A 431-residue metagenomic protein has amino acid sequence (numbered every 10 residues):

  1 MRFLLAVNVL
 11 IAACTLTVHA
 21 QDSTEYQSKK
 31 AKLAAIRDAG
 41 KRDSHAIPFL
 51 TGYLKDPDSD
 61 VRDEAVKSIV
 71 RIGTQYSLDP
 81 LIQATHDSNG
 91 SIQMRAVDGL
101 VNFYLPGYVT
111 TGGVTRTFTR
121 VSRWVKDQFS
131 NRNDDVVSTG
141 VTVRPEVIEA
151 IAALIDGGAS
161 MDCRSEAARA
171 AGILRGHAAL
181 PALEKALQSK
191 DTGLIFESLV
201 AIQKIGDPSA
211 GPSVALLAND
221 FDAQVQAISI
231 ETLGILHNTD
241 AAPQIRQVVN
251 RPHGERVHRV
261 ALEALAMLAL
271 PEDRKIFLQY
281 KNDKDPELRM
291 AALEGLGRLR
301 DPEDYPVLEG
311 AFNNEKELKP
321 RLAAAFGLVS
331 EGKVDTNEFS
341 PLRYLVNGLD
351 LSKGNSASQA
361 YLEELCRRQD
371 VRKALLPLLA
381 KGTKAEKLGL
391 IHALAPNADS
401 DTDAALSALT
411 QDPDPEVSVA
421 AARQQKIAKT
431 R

Functional and structural regions predicted by a protein language model:
L5-T15: Bacterial N-terminal signal peptides
L16-A20: Sec/Tat signal peptide C-region and signal peptidase I cleavage site
Q21-S23, D43-K55, T74-H86, P106-Q128 (+10 more regions): Amphipathic alpha-helical scaffolding segments comprising HEAT/armadillo-like alpha-solenoid repeats
Y26-K30, S44, S59-D60, Q75 (+15 more regions): Alpha-helix N-cap/helix-start positions at coil->helix boundaries
S28, L33, D38-D79: N-terminal, post-signal-peptide region of Sec/Tat-exported proteins
K32-A35, A65, A96, A167 (+8 more regions): Conserved hydrophobic register position within alpha-solenoid helical repeats
R37-G40, V70, V101, G172 (+8 more regions): Structural signature of alpha-helical solenoid repeat scaffolds
D127-D135, S160-E166, A170-K185, K190-K204 (+6 more regions): Solenoidal tandem-repeat scaffolds enriched in leucines and small polar residues
